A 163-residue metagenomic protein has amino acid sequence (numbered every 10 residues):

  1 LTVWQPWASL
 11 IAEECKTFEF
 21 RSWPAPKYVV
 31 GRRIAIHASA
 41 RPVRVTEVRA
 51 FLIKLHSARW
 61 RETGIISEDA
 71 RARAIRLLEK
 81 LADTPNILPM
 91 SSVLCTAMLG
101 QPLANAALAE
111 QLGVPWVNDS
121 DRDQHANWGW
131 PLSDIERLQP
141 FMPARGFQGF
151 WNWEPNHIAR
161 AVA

Functional and structural regions predicted by a protein language model:
L1-A163: Structured alpha/beta reader/binder surfaces that contact nucleic acids or chromatin modification marks
